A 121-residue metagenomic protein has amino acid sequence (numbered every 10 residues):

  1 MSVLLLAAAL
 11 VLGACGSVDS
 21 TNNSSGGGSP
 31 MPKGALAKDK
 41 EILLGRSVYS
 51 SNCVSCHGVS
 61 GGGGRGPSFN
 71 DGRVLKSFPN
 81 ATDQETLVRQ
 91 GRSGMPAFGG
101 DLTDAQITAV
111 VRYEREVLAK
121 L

Functional and structural regions predicted by a protein language model:
M1-L4: Bacterial N-terminal signal peptides that target proteins for export
V11-A14: C-terminal motif of bacterial Sec signal peptides marking the signal peptidase cleavage site
D19-N22, G62, E116-L121: Inter-heme linker and motif-flanking segments adjacent to c-type heme-binding CXXCH motifs in c-type cytochromes
D19-S47: Electrostatic cytochrome c docking/interface patches
A35, D39-I42, R46, G58 (+1 more regions): Gly/Gly-Pro-rich "capping" loops immediately C-terminal to redox-active cysteine motifs in periplasmic/lumenal
G45-V59, V110, E114: The canonical Cys-X-X-Cys-His
V54, P67, P96: Cys/His/Pro-rich metal-binding microdomains
N70-L121: Extracytoplasmic electron-transfer domains, predominantly the class I c-type cytochrome c fold
